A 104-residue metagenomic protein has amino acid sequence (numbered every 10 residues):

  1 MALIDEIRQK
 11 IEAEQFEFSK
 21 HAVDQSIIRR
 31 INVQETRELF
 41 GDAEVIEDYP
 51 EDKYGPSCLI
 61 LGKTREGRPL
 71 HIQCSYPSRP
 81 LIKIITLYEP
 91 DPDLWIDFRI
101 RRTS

Functional and structural regions predicted by a protein language model:
M1-S104: Ribonuclease/tRNase effector modules and their secretory precursors
